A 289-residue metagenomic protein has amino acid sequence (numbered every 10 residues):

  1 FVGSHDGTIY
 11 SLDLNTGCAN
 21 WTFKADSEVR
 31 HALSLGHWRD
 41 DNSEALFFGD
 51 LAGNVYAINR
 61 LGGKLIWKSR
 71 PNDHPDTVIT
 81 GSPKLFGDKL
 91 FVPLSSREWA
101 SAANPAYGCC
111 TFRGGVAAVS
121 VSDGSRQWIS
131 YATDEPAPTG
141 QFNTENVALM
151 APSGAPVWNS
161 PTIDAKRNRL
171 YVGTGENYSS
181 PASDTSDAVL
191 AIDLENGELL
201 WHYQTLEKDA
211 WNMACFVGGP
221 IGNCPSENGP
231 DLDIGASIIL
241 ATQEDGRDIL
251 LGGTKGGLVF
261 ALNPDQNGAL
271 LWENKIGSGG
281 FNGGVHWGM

Functional and structural regions predicted by a protein language model:
F1-Y10, D26-V55, V78-G108, R113-V116 (+6 more regions): Repeat-blade elements of multi-bladed beta-propeller folds
H5, D13-L14, N59-R60, S95 (+8 more regions): Short, solvent-exposed loop/turn and secondary-structure capping segments
D13-T16, N59-G62, S120-D123, L194-N196 (+1 more regions): Short loop/turn segments that connect beta-strands within beta-propeller blades
C18-A25, K64-D73, S125-M150, E198-D209 (+2 more regions): Aromatic (tryptophan-biased) beta-strands that constitute blades/sheets of beta-rich domains
G53-N54, G63-L65: Accessory beta-strand-rich segments of carbohydrate-active enzymes
I66, D76, A100-A102, W211: Extracytoplasmic/secreted cell-surface and envelope-processing proteins
S130, D187, L200-Y203, W211-A214 (+2 more regions): Beta-propeller fold recognition
N159-K166, V189-D193, L199-H202, L206: Structured alpha-helical segments in the cores of large, soluble enzyme domains
